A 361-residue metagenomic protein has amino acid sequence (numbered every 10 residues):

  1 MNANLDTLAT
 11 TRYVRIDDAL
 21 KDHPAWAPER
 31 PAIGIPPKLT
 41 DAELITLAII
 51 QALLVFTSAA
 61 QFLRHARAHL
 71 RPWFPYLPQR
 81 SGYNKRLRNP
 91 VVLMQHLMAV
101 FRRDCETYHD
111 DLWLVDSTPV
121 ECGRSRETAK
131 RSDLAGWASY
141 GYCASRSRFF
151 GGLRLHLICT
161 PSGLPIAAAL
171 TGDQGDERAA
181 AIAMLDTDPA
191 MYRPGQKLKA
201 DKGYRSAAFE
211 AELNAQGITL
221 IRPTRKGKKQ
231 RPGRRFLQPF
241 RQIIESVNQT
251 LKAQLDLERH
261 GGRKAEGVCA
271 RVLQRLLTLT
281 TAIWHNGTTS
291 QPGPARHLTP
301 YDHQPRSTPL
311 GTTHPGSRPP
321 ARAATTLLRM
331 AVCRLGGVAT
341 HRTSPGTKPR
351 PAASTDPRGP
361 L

Functional and structural regions predicted by a protein language model:
M1-G316, A323, L328-G337, H341 (+1 more regions): Short alpha-helical elements
P349: Cationic, low-complexity basic patches in intrinsically disordered or flexible, solvent-exposed regions
